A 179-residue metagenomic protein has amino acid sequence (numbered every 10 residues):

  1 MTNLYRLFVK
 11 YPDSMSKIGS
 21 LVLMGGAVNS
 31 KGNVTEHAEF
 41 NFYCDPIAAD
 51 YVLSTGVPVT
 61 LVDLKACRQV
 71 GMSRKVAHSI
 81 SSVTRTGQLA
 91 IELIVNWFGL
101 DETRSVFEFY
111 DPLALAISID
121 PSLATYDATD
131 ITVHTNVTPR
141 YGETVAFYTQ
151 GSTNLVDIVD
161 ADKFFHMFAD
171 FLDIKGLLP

Functional and structural regions predicted by a protein language model:
M1-Q69, R74: Active-site histidine-anchored catalytic micro-motif
F40-I47, V62-P179: Conformational coupling and interaction surfaces
